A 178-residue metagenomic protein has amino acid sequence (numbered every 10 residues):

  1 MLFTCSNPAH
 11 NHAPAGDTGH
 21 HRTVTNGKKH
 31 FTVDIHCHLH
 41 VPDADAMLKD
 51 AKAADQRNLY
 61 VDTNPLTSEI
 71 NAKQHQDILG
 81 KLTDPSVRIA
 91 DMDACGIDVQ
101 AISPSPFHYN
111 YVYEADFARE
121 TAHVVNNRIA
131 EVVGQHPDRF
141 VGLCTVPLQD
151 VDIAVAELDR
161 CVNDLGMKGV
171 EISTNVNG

Functional and structural regions predicted by a protein language model:
M1-G178: Helix-coil boundary/capping segments in enzymes
